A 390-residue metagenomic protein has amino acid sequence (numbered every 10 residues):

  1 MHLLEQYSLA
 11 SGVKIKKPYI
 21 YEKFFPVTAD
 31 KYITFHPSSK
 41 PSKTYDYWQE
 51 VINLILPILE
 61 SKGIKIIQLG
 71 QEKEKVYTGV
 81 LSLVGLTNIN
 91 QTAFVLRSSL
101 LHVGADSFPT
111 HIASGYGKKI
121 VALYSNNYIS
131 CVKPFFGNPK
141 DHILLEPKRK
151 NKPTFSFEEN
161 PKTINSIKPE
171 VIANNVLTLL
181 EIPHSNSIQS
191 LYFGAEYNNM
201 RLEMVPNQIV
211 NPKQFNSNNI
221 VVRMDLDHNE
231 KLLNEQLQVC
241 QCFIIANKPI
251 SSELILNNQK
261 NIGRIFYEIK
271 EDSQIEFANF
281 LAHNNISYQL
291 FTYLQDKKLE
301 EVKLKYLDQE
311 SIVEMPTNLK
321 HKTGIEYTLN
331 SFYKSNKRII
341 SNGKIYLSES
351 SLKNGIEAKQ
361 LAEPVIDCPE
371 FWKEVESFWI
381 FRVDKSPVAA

Functional and structural regions predicted by a protein language model:
M1-A390: Catalytic machinery of carbohydrate-active enzymes, primarily nucleotide-sugar-dependent glycosyltransferases
